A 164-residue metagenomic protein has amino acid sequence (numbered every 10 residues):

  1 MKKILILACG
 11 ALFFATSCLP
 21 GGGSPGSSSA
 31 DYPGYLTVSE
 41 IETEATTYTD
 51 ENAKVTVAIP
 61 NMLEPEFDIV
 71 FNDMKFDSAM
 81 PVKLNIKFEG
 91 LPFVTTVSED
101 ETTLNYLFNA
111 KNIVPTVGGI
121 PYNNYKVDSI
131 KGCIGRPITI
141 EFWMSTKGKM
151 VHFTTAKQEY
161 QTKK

Functional and structural regions predicted by a protein language model:
M1-I4: Positively charged n-region of N-terminal signal peptides that target proteins for export
I6-G10: Sec-dependent N-terminal signal peptides
F14-S17: C-terminal motif of bacterial Sec signal peptides marking the signal peptidase cleavage site
P20-G26, E51, K83-S98, P137-K164: Edge beta-strand at a domain terminus
G23-E51, E159: Tryptophan-anchored aromatic micro-motifs
T37-I41, N72-A79, I113-P115, S145-V151: Hydrophobic lipid-interacting interfaces of membrane-associated proteins
T49-V127: Predominantly extracellular/secreted and cell-surface proteins with exposed, flexible low-complexity segments
N123-P137: Helix-rich interaction surfaces within compact, conserved domain-sized segments that mediate assembly or partner
